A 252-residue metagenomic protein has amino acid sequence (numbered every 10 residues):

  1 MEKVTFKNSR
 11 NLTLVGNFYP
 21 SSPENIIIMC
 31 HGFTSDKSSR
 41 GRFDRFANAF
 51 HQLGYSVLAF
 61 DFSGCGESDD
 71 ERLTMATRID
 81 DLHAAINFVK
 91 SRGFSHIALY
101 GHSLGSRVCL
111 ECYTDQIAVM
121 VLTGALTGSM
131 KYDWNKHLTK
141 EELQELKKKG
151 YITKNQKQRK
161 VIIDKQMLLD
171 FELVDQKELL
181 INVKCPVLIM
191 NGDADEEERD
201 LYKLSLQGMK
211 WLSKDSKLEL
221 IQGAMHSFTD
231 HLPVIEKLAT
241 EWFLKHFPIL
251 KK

Functional and structural regions predicted by a protein language model:
M1-S22: N-terminal cap/lid segment of alpha/beta-hydrolase-fold proteins
E24-G32: Short beta-strand element of the alpha/beta-hydrolase
S39, S63-H96: Catalytic nucleophile-loop/oxyanion-hole region of alpha/beta-hydrolase and closely related hydrolase-like folds
G41-R42, A47-E67: Conserved alpha/beta-hydrolase
D70, A224-I235: Catalytic histidine-centered segment of alpha/beta-hydrolase-like enzymes
D115-V161: Hydrolase active-site cap/lid region
N182-V183, I189-G192: Short beta-strand/loop motif that positions the catalytic acidic residue of the alpha/beta-hydrolase fold
E196-L204: Conserved alpha/beta-hydrolase "acid-adjacent" motif
